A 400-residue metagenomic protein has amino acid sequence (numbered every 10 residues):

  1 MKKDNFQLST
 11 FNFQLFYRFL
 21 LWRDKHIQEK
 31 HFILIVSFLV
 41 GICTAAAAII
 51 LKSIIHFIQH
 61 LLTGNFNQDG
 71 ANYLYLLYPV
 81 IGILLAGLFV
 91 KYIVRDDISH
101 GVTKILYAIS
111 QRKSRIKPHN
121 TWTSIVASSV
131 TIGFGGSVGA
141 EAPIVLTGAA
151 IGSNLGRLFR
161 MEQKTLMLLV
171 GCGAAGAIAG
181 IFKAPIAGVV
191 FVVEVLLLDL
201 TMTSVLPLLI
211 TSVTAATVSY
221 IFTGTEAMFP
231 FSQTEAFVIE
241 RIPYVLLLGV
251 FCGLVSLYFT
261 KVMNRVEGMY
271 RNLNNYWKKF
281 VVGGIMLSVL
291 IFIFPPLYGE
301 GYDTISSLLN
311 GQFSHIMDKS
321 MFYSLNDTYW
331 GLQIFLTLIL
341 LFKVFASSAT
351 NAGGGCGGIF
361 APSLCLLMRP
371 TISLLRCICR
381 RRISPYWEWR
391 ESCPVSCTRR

Functional and structural regions predicted by a protein language model:
M1-R400: Alpha-helical transmembrane segments and immediately membrane-proximal extracytoplasmic
